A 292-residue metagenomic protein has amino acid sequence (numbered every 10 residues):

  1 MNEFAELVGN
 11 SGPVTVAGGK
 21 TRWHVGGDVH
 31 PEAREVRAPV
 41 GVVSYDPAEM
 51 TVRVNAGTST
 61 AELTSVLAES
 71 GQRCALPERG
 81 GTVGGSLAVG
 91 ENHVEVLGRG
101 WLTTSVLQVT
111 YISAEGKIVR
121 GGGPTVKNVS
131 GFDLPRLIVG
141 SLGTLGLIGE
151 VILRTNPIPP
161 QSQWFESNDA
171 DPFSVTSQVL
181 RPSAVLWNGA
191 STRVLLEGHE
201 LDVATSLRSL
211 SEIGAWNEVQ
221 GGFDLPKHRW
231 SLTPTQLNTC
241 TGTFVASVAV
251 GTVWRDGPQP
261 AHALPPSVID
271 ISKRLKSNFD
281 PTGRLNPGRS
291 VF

Functional and structural regions predicted by a protein language model:
M1-V16, V36-R79, E91-P124, P160-S167: N-terminal glycine-rich flavin-associated loop
M1-W23, A261-P266, S290: N-terminal accessory segments
G19-H24, P39-G41, G149: Short active-site-proximal "capping" loops at secondary-structure junctions
V25-V29, G189, S209-F292: Conserved glycine-rich FAD pyrophosphate-binding loop
V29-H30, P47-A48, S113-K117, N188-G189 (+1 more regions): Short acidic-glycine loop/turn motifs at beta-strand connectors
V83-S183, S191-T192: FAD-binding subdomain of flavoenzyme oxidoreductases
N168-D171, L196-A204, T233-L237, P258-P260: Helix N-cap motif at beta-to-alpha junctions
L195-N217: Terminal amphipathic helices with adjacent charged low-complexity linkers/tails
